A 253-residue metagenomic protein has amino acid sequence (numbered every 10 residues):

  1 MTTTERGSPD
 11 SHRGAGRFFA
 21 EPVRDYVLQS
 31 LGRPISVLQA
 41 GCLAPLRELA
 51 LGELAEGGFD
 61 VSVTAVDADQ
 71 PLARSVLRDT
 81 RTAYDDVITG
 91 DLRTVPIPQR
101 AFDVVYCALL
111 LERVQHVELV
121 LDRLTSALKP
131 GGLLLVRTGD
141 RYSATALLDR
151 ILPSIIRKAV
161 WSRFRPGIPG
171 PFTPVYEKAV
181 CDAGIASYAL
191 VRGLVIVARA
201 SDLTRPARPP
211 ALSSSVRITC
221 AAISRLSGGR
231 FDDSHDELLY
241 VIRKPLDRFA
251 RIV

Functional and structural regions predicted by a protein language model:
M1-E21: N-terminal, positively charged/glycine-rich alpha-helical extensions of SAM-dependent methyltransferases
G14-P34, R47-E53: Conserved alpha-helix/loop element of class I SAM-dependent methyltransferases that forms part of the SAM/SAH-binding
P34-L43: Conserved class I S-adenosyl-L-methionine
L43-T94: Class I SAM-dependent methyltransferase SAM/SAH-binding core
R93-V105: A short acidic, Gly/Pro-enriched loop at the edge of an enzyme's catalytic core that lines a small-molecule cofactor
C107-L110: A short beta-strand submotif of the Rossmann-like class I SAM-dependent methyltransferase core that lines
V114-Q115, L128-K129: Helix-to-beta-strand junctions that scaffold the AdoMet/dcAdoMet cofactor pocket in Class I SAM-dependent enzymes
E118-L119, R123, L133-R248: S-adenosyl-L-methionine-dependent methyltransferase catalytic module, highlighting the catalytic core
